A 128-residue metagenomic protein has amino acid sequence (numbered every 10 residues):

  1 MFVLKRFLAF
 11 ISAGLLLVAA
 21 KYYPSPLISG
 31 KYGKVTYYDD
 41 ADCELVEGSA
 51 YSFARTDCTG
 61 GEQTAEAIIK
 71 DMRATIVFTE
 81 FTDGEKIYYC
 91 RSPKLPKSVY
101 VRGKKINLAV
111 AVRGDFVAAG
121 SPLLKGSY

Functional and structural regions predicted by a protein language model:
M1-L4: Cytosolic-side transmembrane helix boundary signature
R6-Y22: Hydrophobic membrane-insertion alpha-helices, especially the h-region of bacterial N-terminal signal peptides
F10-A13, T36-Y37, A41-E44, F78-E85 (+2 more regions): An almost-null, non-specific background feature that weakly reflects generic protein context rather than any particular
L17-Q63: N-terminal export/targeting and maturation segments
P24-P26, P96, P122: Proline-rich intrinsically disordered, low-complexity coils
G48-V101: Mature extracytoplasmic domains of secretory-pathway proteins
V101-Y128: A cross-kingdom marker for long, charged
